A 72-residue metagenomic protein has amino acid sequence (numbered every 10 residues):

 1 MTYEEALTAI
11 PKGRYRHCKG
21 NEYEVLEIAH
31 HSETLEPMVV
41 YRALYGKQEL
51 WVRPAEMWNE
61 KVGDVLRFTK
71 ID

Functional and structural regions predicted by a protein language model:
M1-D72: Mixed-charge, low-complexity intrinsically disordered regions
